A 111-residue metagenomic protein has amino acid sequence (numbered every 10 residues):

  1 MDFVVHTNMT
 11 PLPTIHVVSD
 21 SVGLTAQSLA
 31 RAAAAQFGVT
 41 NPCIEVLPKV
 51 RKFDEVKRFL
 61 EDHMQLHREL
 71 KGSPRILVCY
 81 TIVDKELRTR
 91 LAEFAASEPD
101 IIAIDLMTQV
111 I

Functional and structural regions predicted by a protein language model:
M1-H6: N-terminal amphipathic/basic-hydrophobic helices that include classical n-h-c signal peptides and signal-anchor
T10-V50: N-terminal glycine-rich anion-binding loop in soluble enzyme alpha/beta folds
V17, V46, Y80, D105-L106: Structural signal for conserved beta-strand scaffold positions within catalytic alpha/beta enzyme cores
S19-T25, T81-R88, V110: Gly/Ser/Thr-rich loops at beta-strand to alpha-helix junctions that form or flank small-molecule/cofactor-binding
A30, F59-H63, R88-E98: Short, aromatic/basic amphipathic alpha-helical patches
Q36-G38, K71-P74: Non-transmembrane, aqueous-exposed alpha-helical and coiled segments at domain scale
V46-Q65, V78-T81, E86: Metallocofactor- and cofactor-centric catalytic cores in central/energy metabolism, strongly enriched
D100-I111: Long, charge-dense
